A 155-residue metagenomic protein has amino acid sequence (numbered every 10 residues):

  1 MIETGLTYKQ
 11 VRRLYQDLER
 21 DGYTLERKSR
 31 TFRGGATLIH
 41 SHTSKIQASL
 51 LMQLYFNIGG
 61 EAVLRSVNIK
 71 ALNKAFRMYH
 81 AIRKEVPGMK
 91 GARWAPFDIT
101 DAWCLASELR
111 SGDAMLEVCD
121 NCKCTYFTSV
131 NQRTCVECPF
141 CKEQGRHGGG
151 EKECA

Functional and structural regions predicted by a protein language model:
I2-A155: Long, charge-rich, low-complexity intrinsically disordered regions
